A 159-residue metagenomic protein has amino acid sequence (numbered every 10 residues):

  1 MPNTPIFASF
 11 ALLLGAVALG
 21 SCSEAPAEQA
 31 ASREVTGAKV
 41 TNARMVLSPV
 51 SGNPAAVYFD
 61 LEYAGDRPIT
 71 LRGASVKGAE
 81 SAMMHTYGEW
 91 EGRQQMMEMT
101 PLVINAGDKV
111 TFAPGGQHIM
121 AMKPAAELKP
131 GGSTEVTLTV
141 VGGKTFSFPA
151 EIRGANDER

Functional and structural regions predicted by a protein language model:
M1-A11: Bacterial N-terminal signal peptides that target proteins for export
A18-S21: C-terminal motif of bacterial Sec signal peptides marking the signal peptidase cleavage site
E24-P26, A30-R159: Compact, glycine-rich, soluble single-domain proteins
